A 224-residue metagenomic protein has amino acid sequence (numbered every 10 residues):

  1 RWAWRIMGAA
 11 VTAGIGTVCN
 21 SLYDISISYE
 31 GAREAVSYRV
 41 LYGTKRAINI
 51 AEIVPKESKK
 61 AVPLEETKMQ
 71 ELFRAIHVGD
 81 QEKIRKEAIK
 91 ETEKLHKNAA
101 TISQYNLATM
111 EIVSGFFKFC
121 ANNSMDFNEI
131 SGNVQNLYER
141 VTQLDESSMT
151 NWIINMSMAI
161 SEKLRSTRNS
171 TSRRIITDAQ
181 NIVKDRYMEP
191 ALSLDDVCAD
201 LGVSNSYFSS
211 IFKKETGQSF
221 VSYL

Functional and structural regions predicted by a protein language model:
R1-L224: Cytosolic nucleotide-utilizing catalytic cores of signal-transduction proteins
